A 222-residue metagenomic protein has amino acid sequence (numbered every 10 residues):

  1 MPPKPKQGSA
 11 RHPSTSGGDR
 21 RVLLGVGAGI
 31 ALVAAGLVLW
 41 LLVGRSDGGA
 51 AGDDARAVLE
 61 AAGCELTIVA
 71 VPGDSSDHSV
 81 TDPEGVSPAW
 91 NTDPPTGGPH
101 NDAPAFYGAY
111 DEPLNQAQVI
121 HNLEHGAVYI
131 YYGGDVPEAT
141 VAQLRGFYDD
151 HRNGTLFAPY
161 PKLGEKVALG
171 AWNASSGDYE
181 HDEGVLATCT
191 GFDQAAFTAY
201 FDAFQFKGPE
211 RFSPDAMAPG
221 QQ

Functional and structural regions predicted by a protein language model:
M1-R21: Terminal targeting segments of Actinobacterial cell-envelope proteins
R20-A28: Short, hydrophobic alpha-helical membrane anchors of single-pass surface/secreted proteins
G27-W40: Hydrophobic membrane-insertion alpha-helices, especially the h-region of bacterial N-terminal signal peptides
V38-V58: C-terminal region of N-terminal signal peptides and the immediate post-cleavage residues of exported proteins
A51-H78, Y200-Q222: Residue-level signal for protein termini and structural transition zones
T67-E124: Solvent-exposed, non-transmembrane segments of extracytoplasmic/periplasmic domains
G108-R152, L156: Mid-length scaffold segments of soluble, non-membrane domains
D150-Q222: Helix-rich interaction surfaces within compact, conserved domain-sized segments that mediate assembly or partner
